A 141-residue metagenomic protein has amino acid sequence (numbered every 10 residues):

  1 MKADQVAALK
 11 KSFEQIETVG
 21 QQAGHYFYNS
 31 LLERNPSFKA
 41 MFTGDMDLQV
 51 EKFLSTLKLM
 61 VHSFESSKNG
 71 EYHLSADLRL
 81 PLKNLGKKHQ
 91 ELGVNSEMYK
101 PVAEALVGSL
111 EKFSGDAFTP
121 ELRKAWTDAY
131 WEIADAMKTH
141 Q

Functional and structural regions predicted by a protein language model:
M1-Q141: Globin-like tetrapyrrole-binding proteins
